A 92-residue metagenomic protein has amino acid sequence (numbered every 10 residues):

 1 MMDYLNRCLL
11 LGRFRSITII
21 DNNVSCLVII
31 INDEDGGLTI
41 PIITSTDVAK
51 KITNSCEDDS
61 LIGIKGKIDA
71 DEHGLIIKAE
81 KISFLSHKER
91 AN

Functional and structural regions predicted by a protein language model:
M1-N92: OB-fold and OB-like single-stranded nucleic-acid-recognition modules and their adjacent interaction interfaces
